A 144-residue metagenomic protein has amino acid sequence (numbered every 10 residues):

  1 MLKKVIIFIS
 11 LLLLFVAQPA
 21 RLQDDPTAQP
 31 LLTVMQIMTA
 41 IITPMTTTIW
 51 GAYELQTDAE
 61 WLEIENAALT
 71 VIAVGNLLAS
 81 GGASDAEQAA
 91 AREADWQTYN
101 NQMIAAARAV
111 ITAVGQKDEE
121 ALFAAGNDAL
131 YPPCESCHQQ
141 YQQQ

Functional and structural regions predicted by a protein language model:
M1-K4: Positively charged n-region of N-terminal signal peptides that target proteins for export
I7-V16: Bacterial N-terminal signal peptides
Q18-L22: Sec/Tat signal peptide C-region and signal peptidase I cleavage site
Q23-Q144: Sequence context surrounding c-type heme c attachment/ligation sites in exported
